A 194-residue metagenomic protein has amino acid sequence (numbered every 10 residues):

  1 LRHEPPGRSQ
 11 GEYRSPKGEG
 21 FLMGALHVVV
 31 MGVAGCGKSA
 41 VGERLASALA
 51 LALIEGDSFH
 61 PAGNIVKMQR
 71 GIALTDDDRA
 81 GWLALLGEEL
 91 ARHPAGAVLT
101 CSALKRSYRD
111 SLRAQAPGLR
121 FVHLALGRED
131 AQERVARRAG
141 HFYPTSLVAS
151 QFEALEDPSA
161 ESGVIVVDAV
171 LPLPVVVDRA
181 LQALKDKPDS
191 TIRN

Functional and structural regions predicted by a protein language model:
L1-L22, D189-N194: N-terminal amphipathic/basic-hydrophobic helices that include classical n-h-c signal peptides and signal-anchor
V30: Hydrophobic anchor at the beta1->P-loop junction of P-loop NTPases
V33: P-loop (Walker A) phosphate-binding loop of NTP-binding proteins
K38: Conserved lysine of the Walker
E43, S47-E88: Conserved substrate/cofactor phosphate-moiety recognition/catalytic segment in nucleotide-dependent phosphotransferases
D77-A116, L124: Glycine-rich phosphate-binding loop used to anchor ATP phosphates in small-molecule kinases, encompassing both
A116-R134: Conserved phosphate-donor/acceptor-positioning beta-strand/loop module used by diverse small-molecule
R137-R179: Small-molecule kinase domains that catalyze NTP-dependent phosphoryl transfer to phosphate-bearing small molecules
